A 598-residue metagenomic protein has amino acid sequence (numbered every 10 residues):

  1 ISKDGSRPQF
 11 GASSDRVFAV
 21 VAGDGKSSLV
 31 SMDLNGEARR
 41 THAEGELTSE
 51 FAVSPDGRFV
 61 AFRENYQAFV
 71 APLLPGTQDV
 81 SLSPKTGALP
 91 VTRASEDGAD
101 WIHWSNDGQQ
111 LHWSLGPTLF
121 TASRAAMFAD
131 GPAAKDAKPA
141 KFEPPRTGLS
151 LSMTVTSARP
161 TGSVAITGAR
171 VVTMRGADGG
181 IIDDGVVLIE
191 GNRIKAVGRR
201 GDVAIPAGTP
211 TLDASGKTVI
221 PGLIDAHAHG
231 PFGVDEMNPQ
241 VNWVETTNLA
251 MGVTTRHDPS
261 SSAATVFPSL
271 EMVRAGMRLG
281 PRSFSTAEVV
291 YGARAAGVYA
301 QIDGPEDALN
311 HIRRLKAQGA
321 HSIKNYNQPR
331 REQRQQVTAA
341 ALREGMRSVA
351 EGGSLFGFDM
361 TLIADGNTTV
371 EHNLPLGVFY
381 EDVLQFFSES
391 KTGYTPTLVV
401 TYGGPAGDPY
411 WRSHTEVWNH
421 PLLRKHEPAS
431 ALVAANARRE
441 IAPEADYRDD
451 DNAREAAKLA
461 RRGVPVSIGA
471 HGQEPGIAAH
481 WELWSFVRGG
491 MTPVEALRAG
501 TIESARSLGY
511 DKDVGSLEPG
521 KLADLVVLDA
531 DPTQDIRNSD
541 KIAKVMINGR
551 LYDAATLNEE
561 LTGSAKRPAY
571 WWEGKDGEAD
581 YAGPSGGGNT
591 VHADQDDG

Functional and structural regions predicted by a protein language model:
I1-V20, K26, R39-E64, P90-W113: Conserved beta-propeller blade repeats
G25-V30, N65-L73, T118-R124: Structural motif
D33-E37, L73-G76, R124-M127: Short loop/turn segments that connect beta-strands within beta-propeller blades
V172-V186, R199-G201, I477, T492-L497 (+1 more regions): Acidic, glycine-enriched loop/beta-strand segments at the rims of small-molecule binding/catalytic pockets
A177-I220: Histidine-rich, glycine-flanked metal-binding segment
K217-M277, A293-A296, A300, E306 (+2 more regions): Metal-associated gating/positioning segment near the N- to mid-region
V244-A264, G280-V289, K316-Q328, T338 (+4 more regions): Divalent metal-dependent hydrolysis catalytic cores, especially in the metallo-beta-lactamase
N310-P329, N373-G489, V494, T562-S564 (+2 more regions): Active-site neighborhoods of metal-dependent hydrolases
